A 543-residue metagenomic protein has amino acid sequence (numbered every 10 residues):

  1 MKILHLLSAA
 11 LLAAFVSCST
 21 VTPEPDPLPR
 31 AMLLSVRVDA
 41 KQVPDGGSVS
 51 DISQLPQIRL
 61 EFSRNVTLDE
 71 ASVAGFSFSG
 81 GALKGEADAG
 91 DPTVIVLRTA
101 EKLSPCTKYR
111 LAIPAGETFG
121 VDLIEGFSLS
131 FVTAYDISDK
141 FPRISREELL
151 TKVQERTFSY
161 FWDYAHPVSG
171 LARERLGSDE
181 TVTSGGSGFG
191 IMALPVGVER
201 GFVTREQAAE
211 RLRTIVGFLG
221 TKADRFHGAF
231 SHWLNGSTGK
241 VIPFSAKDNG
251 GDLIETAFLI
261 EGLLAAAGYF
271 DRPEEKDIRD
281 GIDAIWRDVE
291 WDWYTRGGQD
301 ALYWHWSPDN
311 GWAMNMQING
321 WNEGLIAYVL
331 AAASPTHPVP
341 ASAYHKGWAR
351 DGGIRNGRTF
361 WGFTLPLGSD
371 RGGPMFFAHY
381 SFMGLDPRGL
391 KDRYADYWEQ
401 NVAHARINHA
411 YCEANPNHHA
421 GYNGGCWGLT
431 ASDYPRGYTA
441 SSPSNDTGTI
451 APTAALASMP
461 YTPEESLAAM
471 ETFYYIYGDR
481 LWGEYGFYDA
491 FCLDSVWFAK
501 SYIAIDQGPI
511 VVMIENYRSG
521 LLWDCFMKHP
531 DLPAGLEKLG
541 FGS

Functional and structural regions predicted by a protein language model:
M1-K2, R110: N-terminal hydrophobic targeting signals that begin at the initiator methionine
K2-A9: Sec-dependent signal peptide recognition, specifically the positively charged N-region followed immediately by
L4, D69-E70, I510: N-terminal, helix-rich and Lys/Arg-enriched segments in bacterial and organellar proteins
A14-S17: C-terminal motif of bacterial Sec signal peptides marking the signal peptidase cleavage site
T22-S138: Acidic, low-complexity Ser/Thr/Gly/Pro-rich repeat segments typical of extracellular/periplasmic and surface-exposed
D136-S543: Ser/Thr/Asn(+Pro)-rich, low-complexity disordered segments
